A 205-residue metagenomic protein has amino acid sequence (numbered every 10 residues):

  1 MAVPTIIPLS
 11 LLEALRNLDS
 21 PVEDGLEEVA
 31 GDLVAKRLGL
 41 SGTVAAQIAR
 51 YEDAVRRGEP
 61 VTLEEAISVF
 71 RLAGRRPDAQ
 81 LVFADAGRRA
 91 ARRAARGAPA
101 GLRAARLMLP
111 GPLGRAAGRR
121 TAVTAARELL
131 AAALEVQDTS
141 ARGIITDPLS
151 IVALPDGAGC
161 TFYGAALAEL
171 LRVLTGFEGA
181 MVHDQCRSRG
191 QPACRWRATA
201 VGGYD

Functional and structural regions predicted by a protein language model:
M1-R142, S150-A158, G190-Q191, Y204-D205: N-terminal accessory segment detector
A100, C160-F162, W196-A198: General N-terminal targeting signals
L134, T175-G179: Secondary-structure boundary/capping signal
A141-I145, W196: A short hydrophobic beta-strand element
I145-T146, A166, R187: Non-catalytic recognition/regulatory regions in large multidomain proteins
P148-S150, D184: Short strand-loop junctions, especially beta-strand C-caps/beta-turns that link beta-sheets to coils or alpha-helices
T161-G176: Active-site helix/loop of acyl-thioester processing domains in fatty-acid/polyketide metabolism, spanning hotdog-fold
A180-A200: Beta-rich nucleic-acid/ligand-interaction surfaces
